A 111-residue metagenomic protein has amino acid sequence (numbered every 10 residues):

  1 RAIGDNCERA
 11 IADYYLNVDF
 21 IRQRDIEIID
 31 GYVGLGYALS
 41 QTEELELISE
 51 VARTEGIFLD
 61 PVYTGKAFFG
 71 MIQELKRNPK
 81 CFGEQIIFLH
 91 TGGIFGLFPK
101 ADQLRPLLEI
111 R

Functional and structural regions predicted by a protein language model:
R1-R24, L89-R111: Glycine-rich phosphate/pyrophosphate-binding loop at beta-loop-alpha junctions
R22-F82: Active-site-adjacent helical/loop segments in soluble small-molecule enzymes
Q85-I87: Conserved beta-strand elements of the Class I
